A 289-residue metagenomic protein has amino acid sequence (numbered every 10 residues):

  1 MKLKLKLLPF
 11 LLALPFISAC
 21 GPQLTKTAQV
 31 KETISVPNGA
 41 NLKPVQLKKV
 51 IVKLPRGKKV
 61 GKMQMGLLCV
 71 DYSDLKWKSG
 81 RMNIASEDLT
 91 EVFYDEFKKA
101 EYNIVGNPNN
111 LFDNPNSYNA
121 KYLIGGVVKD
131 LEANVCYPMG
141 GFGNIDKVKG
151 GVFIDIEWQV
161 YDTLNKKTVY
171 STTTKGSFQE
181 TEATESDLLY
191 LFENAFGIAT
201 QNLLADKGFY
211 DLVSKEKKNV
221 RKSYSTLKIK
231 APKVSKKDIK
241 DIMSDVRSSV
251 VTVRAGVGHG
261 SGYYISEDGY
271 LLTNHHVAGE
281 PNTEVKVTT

Functional and structural regions predicted by a protein language model:
M1-L8: Bacterial N-terminal signal peptides that target proteins for export
P9-F16: Bacterial N-terminal signal peptides
C20-E96, T174-K175, F209-K237, D245-R247: A structural "domain/chain start" motif
G21-K31, N107-T168: Surface-exposed short loop/turn segments
C69-M82, I145-K149, F153-D155, Y161-A205: Short secondary-structure boundary motifs at beta->alpha junctions and helix caps
F153-D155, G256-H259, P281: Short, small/polar residue-rich loop motifs at catalytic or cofactor-binding pockets
K236-K240, S249-D268: A conserved glycine-rich beta-strand in the N-terminal activation segment of trypsin-fold
V251-V253, T283-T289: Short conserved beta-strand and strand-loop elements enriched in small hydrophobics with frequent Asp/Gly
